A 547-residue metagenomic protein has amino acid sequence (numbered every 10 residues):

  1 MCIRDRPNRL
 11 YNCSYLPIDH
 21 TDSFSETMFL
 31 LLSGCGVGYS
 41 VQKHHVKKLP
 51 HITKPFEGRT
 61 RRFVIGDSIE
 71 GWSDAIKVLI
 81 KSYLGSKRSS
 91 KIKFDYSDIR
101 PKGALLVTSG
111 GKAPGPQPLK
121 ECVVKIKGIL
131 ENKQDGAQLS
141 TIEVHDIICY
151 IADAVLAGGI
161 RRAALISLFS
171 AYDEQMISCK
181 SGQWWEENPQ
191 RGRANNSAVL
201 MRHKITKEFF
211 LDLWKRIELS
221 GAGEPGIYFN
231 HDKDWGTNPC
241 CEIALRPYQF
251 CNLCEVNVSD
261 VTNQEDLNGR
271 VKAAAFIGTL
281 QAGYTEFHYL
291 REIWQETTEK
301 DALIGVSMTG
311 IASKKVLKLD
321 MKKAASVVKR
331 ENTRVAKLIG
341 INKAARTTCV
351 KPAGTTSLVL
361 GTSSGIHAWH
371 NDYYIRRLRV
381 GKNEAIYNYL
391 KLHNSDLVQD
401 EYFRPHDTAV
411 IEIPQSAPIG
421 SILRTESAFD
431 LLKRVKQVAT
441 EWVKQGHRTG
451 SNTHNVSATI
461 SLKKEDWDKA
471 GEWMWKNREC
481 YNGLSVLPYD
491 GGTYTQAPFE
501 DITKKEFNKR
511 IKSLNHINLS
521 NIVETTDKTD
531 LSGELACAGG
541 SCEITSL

Functional and structural regions predicted by a protein language model:
R4-K112, L119, E218-K315, G539 (+1 more regions): Function-dense linear segments that define catalytic or interfacial modules in macromolecule-processing proteins
V64, I69-I80, L84, Q117-A154 (+4 more regions): Alpha/propeptide regions of enzymes that mature by internal proteolysis
S68-I69, G115-P118, E143, E242-Q249 (+5 more regions): Secondary-structure capping and boundary motifs in well-ordered enzyme cores
K81-G85, V124-D135, C149-R161, K215-A222 (+9 more regions): Generic secondary-structure signature for well-ordered alpha-helical cores
S90-K93, K133-D146, V155-S167, G283-E296 (+5 more regions): Flexible, glycine/charged-enriched surface loops at secondary-structure junctions
I160-H203, T285-Q295, L303, M308-P352: Internal maturation/activation junctions in enzymes
I217-S220, G226-L290, T298-K300, P352 (+1 more regions): Catalytic alpha/beta core of large soluble enzyme barrels
K528-L547: Short acidic, low-complexity intrinsically disordered linear motifs used for protein-protein interactions
